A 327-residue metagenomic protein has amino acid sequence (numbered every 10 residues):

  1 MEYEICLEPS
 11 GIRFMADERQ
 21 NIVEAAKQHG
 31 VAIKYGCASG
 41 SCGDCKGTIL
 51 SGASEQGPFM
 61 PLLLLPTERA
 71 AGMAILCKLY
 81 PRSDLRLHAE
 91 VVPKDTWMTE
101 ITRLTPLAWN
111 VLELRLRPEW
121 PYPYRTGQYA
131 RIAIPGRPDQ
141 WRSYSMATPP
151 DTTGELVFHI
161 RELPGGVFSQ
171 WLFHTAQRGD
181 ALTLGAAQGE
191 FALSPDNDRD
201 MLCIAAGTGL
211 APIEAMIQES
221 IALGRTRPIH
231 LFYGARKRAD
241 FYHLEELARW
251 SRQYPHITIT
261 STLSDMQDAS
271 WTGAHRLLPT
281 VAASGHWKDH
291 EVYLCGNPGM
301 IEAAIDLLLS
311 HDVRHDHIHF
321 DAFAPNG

Functional and structural regions predicted by a protein language model:
M1-L79, D84-L85, P228, F232-G327: Reductase modules of NAD(P)H-dependent flavoproteins
L50-A53, E90-V92, P135, A187: Short, surface-exposed secondary-structure boundary micro-motifs
D95-A181, D198-R199, A235-K237, T262-M266: Ferredoxin-reductase
G127, G209, N297: Short, conserved phosphate/pyrophosphate- and ester-handling motifs at nucleotide-, phospho-/glycolipid
A186-D198: A short, basic/flexible loop-to-alpha-helix module at the beginning of a structural domain
M201-L202, Y293: Conserved beta-strand elements of the Class I
L210, E214-A222: Histidine-anchored nucleotide/phosphate-binding helix
